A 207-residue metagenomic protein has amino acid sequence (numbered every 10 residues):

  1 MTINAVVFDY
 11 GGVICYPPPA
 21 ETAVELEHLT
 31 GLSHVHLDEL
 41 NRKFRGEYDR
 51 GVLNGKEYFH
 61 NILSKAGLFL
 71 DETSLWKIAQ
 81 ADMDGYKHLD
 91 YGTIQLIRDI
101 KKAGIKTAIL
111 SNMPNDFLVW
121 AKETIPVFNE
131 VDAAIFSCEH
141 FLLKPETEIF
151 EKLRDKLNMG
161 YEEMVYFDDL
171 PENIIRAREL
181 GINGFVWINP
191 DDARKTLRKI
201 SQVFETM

Functional and structural regions predicted by a protein language model:
M1-N4, F8, P114-N115, V119-M207: Asp-based, Mg2+/Mn2+-dependent phosphohydrolase catalytic module
M1-R42, K65, E179, K195: Active-site neighborhood of HAD-like aspartate-dependent phosphohydrolases
E21, E25, K43, E57 (+7 more regions): Alpha-helical elements of Rossmann-like donor-binding domains used by nucleotide-donor carbohydrate transfer enzymes
L26-L29, V35-E47, A79-Y91: Helical cap/lid subdomains and adjacent loops of hydrolase enzymes that gate the active-site channel and determine
E47-I78: A metal-dependent, Asp-based hydrolase signature
S74-A108, T147: Short, acidic loop-to-helix structural element flanking the phosphoryl-transfer center in phosphate-processing enzymes
S111: Conserved phosphate-coupling serine/threonine residues in phosphotransfer and NTP-handling enzymes
